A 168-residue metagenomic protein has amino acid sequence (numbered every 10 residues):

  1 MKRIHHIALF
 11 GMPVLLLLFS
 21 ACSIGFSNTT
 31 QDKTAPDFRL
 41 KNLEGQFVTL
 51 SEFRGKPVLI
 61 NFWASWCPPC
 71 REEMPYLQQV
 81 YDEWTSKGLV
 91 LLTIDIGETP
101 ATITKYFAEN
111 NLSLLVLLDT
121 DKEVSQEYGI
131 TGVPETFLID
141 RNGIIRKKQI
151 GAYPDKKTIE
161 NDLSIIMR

Functional and structural regions predicted by a protein language model:
M1-M12: Bacterial N-terminal signal peptides that target proteins for export
G11-S20: Bacterial N-terminal signal peptides
C22-L50: N-terminal "domain-start" segment that seeds a small globular fold
R54, F62-Q79: Conserved redox-active cysteine motifs that mediate thiol-disulfide chemistry, especially di-cysteine Cys-X(1-2)-Cys
L59-I60, L91: Hydrophobic beta-strand anchors of alpha/beta hydrolase catalytic cores
R71-N110, T120-E127: Structural microenvironment flanking redox-active thiols in thiol-disulfide oxidoreductases
K105-L112, T120-I166: Thiol/disulfide oxidoreductase modules built on the thioredoxin-like
